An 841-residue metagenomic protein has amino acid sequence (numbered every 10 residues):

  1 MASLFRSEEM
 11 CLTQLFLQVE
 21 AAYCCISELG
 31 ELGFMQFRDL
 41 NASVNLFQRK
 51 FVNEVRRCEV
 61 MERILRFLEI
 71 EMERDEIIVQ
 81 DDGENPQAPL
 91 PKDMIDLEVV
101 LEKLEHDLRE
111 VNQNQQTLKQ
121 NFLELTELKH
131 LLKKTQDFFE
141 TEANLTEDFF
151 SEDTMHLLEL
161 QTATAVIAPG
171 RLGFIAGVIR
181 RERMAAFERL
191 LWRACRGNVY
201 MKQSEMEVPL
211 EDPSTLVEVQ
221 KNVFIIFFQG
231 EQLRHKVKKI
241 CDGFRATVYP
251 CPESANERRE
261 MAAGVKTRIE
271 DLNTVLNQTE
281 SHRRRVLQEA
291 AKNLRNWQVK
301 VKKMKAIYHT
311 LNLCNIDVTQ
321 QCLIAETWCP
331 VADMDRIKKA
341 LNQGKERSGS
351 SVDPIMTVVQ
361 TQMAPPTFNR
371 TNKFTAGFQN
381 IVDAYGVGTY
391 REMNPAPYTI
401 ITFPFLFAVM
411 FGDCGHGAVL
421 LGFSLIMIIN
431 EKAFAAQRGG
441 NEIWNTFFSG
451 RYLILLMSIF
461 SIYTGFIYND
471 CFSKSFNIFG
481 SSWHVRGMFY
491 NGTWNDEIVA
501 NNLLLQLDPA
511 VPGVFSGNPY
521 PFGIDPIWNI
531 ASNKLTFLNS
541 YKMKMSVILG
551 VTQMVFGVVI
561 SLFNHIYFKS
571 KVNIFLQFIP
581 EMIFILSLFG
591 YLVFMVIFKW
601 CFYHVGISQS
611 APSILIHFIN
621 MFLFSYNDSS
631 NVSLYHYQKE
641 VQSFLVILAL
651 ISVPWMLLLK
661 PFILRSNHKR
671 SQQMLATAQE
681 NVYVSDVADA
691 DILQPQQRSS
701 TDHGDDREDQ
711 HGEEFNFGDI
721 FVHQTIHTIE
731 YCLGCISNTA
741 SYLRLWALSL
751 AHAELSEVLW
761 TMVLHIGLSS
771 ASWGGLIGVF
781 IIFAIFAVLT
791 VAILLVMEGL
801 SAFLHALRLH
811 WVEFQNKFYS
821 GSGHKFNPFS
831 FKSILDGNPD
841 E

Functional and structural regions predicted by a protein language model:
M1-T399, F403, C414, M427 (+3 more regions): Long, charged N-terminal accessory/stalk domains
A2-C11, Q18-F34, A186, N312-Q320 (+2 more regions): Conserved, carboxylate-rich catalytic/transport cores that coordinate ions
